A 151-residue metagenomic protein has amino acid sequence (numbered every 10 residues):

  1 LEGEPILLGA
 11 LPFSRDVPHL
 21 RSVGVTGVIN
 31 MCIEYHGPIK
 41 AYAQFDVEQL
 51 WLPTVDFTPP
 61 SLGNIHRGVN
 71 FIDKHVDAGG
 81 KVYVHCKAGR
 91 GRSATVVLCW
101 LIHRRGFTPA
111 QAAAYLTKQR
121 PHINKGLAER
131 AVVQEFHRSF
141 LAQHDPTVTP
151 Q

Functional and structural regions predicted by a protein language model:
E2-V82, I102-H144: Cysteine-based protein phosphatase catalytic domain of the PTP/DSP
V76-L98: A phosphate-binding catalytic loop at a beta-strand-loop-alpha-helix junction that coordinates phosphoryl groups
D145-Q151: Intrinsically disordered, low-complexity regulatory segments that flank or lie outside the structured catalytic cores
